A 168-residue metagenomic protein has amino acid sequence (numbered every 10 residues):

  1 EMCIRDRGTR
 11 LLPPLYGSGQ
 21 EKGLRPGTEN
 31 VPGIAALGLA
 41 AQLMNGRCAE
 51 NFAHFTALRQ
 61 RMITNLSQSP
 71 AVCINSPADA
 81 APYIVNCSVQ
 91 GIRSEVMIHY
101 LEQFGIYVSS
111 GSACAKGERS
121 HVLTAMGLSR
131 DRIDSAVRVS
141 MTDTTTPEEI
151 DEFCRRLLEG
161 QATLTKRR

Functional and structural regions predicted by a protein language model:
R5-R168: Pyridoxal 5′-phosphate
